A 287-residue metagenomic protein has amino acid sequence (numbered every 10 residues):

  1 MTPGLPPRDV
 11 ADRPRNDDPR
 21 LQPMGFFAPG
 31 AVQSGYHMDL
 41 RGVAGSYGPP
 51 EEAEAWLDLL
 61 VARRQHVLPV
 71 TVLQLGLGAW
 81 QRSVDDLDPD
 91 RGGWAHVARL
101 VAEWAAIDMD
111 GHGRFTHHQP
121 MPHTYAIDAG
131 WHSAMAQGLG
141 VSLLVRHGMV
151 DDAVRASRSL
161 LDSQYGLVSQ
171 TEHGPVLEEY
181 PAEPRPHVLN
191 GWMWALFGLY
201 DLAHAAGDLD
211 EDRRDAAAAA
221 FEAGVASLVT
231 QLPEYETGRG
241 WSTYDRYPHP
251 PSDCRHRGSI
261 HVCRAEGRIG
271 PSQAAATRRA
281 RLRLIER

Functional and structural regions predicted by a protein language model:
M1-A62, A95-T116, M149-E172, A216-W241 (+1 more regions): Long, well-ordered core segments of solenoidal/helical folds
W56-V61, Q119-I127, E172-R185, W241-D245: Acidic/His metal-coordination segments adjacent to aromatic residues that form catalytic metal sites in metalloenzymes
L68-S83, A129-R146, P186-H204, P251-E266: Well-ordered alpha-helical segments within folded domains of soluble proteins
T71-A95, D110, M149: Short, solvent-exposed loop/edge-beta patches enriched in aromatic
R82-P89, H147, L202-A216, I269: Inter-helical turn/loop segments and adjacent helix faces that build the functional surface of alpha-helical bundle
G111-S159: Hydrophobic alpha-helical segments and helix pairs
R158-Y200: Active-site-proximal alpha-helical scaffolds that flank and shape metal-associated catalytic sites
E234-S272: Accessory, usually C-terminal, subdomains that scaffold auxiliary metal cofactors
